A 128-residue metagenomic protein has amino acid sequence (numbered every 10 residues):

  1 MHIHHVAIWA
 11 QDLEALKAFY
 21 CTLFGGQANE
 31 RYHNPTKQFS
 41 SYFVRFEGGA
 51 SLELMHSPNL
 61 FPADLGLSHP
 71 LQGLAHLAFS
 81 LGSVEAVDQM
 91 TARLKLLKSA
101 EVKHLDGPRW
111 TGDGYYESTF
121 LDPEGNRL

Functional and structural regions predicted by a protein language model:
M1-K17, L74-F79: N-terminal beta-strand motif that seeds the catalytic metal site of vicinal oxygen chelate
H2, Q38, G73, G114: Exposed loop/turn and edge beta-strand positions of beta-sandwich/beta-sheet ligand-binding modules
W9-L52, H56-P58: Core segments of cupin and vicinal oxygen chelate
D12-E14, L77-E124: Vicinal oxygen chelate
H33-N34, S68, R109: Short Gly/Pro-enriched turn/cap motifs at secondary-structure boundaries
F43-R45, G66-L67, T119: Short glycine-biased active-site loop of nucleotidyltransferases that positions the nucleotide triphosphate and helps
L54, F61-S80: Helix-adjacent hinge/juxtasegments
